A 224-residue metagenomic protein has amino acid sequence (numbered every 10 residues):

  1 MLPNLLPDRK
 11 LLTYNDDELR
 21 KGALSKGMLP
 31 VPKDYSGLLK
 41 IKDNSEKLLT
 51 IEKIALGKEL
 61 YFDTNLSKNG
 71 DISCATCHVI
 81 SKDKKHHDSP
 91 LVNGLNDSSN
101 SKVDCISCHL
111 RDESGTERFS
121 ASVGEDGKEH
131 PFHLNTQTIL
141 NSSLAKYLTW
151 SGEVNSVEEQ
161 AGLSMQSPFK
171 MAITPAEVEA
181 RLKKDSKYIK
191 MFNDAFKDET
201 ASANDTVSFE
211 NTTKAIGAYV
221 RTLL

Functional and structural regions predicted by a protein language model:
M1-L224: Periplasmic c-type cytochrome electron-transfer domains
